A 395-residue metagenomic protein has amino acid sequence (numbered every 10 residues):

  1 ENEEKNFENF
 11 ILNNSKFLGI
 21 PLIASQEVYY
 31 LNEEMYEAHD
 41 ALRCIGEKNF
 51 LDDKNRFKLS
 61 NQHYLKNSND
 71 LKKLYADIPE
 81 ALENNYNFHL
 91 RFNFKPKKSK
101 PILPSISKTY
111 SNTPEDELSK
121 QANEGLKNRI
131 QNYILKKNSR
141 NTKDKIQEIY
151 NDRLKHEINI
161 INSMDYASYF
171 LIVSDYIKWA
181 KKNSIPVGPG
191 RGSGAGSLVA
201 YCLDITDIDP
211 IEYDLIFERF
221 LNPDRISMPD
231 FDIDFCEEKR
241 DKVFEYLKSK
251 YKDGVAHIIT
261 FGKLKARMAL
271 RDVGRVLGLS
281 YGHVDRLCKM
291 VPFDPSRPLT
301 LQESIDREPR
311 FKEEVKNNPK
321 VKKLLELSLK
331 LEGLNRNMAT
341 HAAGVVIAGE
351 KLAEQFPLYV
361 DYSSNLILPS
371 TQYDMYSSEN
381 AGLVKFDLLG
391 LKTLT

Functional and structural regions predicted by a protein language model:
E1-T395: Alpha-helical scaffold/interaction cores of sigma-54-like transcription cofactors and many family A DNA polymerases
